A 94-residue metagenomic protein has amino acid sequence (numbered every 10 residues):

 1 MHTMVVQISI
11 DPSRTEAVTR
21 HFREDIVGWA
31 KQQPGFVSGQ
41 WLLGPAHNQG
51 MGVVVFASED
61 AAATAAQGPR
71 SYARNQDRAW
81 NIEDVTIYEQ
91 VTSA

Functional and structural regions predicted by a protein language model:
M1-G50, A57-G68, R78-A94: Short S/T/G/P-rich N-terminal loop/turn motif that feeds into the first structured element of a domain
